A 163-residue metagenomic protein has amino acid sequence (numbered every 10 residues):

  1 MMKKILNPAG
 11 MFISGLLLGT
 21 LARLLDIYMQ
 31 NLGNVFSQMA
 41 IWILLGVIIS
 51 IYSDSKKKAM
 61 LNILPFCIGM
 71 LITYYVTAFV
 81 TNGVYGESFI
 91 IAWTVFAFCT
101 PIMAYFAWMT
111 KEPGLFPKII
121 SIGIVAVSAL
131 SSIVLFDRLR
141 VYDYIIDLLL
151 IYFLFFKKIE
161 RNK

Functional and structural regions predicted by a protein language model:
M1-I5, F156-K163: Membrane-interface capping segments at transmembrane-helix boundaries
M1-I63: N-terminal topogenic module of multi-pass integral membrane proteins
K4, P8, W93-F116: Short helix-perturbing small/polar motifs within transmembrane alpha-helices
I27-Q30, N82-E87, I133-V141: Membrane-interface helix caps and helix-loop-helix hairpins in membrane proteins
W42-I51, F96-W108, D147-L154: Hydrophobic cores of alpha-helical transmembrane segments in multi-pass inner/ER membrane proteins, independent
L61-M70, K118-S128: Central hydrophobic cores of alpha-helical transmembrane segments in multi-pass integral membrane proteins
C67-S88: Membrane-helix boundary elements
W93, D137-L149: Loop-to-transmembrane alpha-helix initiation sites
